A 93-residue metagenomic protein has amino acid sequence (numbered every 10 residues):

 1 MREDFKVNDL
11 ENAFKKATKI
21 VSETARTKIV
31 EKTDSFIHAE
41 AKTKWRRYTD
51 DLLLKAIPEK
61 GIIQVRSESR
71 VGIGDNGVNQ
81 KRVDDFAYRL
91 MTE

Functional and structural regions predicted by a protein language model:
M1-E93: Ser/Thr-rich, low-complexity intrinsically disordered terminal regions
